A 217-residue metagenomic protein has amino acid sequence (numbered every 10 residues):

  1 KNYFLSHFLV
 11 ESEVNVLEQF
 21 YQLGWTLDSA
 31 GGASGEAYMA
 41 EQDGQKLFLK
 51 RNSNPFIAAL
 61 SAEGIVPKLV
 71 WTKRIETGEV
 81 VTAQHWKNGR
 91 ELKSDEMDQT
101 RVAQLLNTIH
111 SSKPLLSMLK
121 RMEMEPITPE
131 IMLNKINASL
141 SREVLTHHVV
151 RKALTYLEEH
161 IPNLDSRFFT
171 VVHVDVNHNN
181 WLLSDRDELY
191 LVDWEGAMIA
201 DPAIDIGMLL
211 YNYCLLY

Functional and structural regions predicted by a protein language model:
K1: Phosphate/pyrophosphate-binding loops and the adjoining catalytic core of nucleotide-dependent enzymes
F4-W25, P114-V174, S184-R186: An alpha-helical support segment within catalytic cores of ATP-dependent transferases
D28-S29, A33-E123, H148: ATP-binding pocket architecture of kinase catalytic cores
S34-E41, E158-I204: Active-site acidic catalytic loop and adjacent metal/ATP-binding pocket of ATP-dependent phosphoryl transfer enzymes
K50, V171-H173, L210: Short beta-strand segments
E79, I131, K152, D205-M208: Generic alpha-helical secondary structure signal
A103-N107, L154-L157, L210: Hydrophobic alpha-helical core bundles mediating ligand binding, dimerization, or RNAP-core interactions
I204-Y217: Active-site activation/catalytic loop segments of kinase-like enzymes and analogous catalytic loops in related
